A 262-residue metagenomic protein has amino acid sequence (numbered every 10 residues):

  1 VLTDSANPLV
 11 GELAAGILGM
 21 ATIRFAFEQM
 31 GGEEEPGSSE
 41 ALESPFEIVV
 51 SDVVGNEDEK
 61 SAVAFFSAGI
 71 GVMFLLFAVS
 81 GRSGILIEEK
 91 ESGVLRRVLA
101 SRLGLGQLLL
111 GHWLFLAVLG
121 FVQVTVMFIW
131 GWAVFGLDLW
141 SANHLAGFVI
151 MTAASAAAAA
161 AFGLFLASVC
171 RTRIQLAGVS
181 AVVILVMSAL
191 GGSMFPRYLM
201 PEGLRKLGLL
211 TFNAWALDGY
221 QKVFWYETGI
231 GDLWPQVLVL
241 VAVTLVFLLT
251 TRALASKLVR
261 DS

Functional and structural regions predicted by a protein language model:
V1-I70, L75: Transport-system extracytoplasmic interface segments
L13, F27-Q29, A64-G81, F121-V124 (+2 more regions): Hydrophobic alpha-helical transmembrane segments of multi-pass membrane transport/permease proteins
G55-E59, D138, G192-L248: Membrane-interfacial helix-loop-helix junctions in multi-pass membrane proteins
N56-A133: Hydrophobic alpha-helical transmembrane segments of multi-pass membrane transport proteins
V72-V79, A117-V118, A153-A157, V179-L190 (+1 more regions): Hydrophobic transmembrane alpha-helices
L76, E88, G131-W140, C170-R171 (+5 more regions): Short helix-capping/hinge motifs at transmembrane helix termini and TM-loop junctions
L86-I87, F165, F224-E227, V239-S262: Junction motif at the cytosolic side of a transmembrane helix
L105, L109-S180, L185, I230-V237 (+1 more regions): Alpha-helical transmembrane segments and their short interhelical loops
